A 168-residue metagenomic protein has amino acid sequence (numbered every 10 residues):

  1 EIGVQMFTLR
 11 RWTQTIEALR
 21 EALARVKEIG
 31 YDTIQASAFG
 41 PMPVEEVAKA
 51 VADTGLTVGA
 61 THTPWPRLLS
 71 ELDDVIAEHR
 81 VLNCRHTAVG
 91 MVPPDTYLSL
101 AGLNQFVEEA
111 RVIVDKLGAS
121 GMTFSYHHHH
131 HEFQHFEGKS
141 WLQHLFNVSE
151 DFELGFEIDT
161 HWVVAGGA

Functional and structural regions predicted by a protein language model:
E1-H86, G155: N-terminal pre-domain/capping segments
Q5-L9, S37-F39, T63-P66, V92-P94 (+3 more regions): Active-site beta-loop-alpha junctions enriched in small/polar residues
E17-E21, L72-D73, G102-R111, G138-Q143 (+1 more regions): Charged helix-capping and loop-helix junction motifs
I34, G118-A168: Acidic/histidine-rich catalytic cores of soluble enzymes
V44, Y97, Q134: Glycine/Thr-rich phosphate-binding loops of Rossmann-like dinucleotide-binding domains
D53-T54, L82, I113, A119-S120 (+1 more regions): Helix C-cap/helix->beta junction micro-motif
S70-Q105, E109-A110: Glycine/small-residue-rich loop that forms an oxyanion/phosphate-binding "nest" at active or ligand-binding sites
E109-D115, N147-V148: Histidine/acidic residue-rich metal-binding segments in metalloenzymes
